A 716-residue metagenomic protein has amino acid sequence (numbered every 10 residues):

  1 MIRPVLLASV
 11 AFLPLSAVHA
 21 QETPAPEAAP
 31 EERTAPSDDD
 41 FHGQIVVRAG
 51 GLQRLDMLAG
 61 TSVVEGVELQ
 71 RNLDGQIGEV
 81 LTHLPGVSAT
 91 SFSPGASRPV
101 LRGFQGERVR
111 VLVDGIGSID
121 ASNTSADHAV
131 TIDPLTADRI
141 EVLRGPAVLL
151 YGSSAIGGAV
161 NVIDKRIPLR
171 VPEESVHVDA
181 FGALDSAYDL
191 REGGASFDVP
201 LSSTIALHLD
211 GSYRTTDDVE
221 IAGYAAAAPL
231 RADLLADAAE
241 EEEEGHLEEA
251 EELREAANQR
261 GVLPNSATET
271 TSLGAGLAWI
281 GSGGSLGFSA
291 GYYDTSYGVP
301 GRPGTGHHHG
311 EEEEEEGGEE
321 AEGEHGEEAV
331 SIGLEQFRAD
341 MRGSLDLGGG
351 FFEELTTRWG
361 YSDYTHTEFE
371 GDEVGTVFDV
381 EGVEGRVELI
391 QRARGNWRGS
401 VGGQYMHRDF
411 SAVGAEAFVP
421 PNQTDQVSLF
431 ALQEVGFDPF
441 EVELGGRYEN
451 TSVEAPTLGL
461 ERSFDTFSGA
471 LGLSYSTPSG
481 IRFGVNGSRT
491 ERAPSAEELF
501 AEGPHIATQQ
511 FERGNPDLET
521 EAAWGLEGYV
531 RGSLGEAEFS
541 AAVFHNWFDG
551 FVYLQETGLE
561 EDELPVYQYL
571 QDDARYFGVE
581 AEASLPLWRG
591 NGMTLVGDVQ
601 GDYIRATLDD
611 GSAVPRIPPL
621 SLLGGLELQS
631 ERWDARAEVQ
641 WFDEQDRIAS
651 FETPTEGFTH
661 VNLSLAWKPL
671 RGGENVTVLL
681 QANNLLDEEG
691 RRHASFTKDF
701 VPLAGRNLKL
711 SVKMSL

Functional and structural regions predicted by a protein language model:
Q21-P26, G399, S540-F548, P565-D646: Gram-negative outer-membrane beta-barrel transporters
T23-Q70, G78, G106: Short, acidic, small-residue-rich periplasmic hinge/interaction motif at the N-terminus of Gram-negative outer-membrane
G117-P146: Short acidic/polar hinge/loop motifs at secondary-structure boundaries that mediate gating or recognition
T136-R139, R144, L149-L234, T268-T271: Outer-membrane beta-barrel translocator/receptor signature
Y188-T215, A227-P300, S331-G348, F352 (+2 more regions): Transmembrane beta-barrel wall of Gram-negative outer-membrane proteins
P264-T270, G284-E354, Y361-E384, A415-A417 (+2 more regions): Flexible loop and strand-edge segments within Gram-negative outer membrane beta-barrel domains
A321-R342, G348, E461-R462, S468-A470 (+8 more regions): Outer-membrane beta-barrel signature, preferentially recognizing the C-terminal barrel domain of Gram-negative
E491, D549-G550, W667-L716: C-terminal beta-signal and adjacent terminal beta-strands/loops of Gram-negative outer-membrane beta-barrel proteins
